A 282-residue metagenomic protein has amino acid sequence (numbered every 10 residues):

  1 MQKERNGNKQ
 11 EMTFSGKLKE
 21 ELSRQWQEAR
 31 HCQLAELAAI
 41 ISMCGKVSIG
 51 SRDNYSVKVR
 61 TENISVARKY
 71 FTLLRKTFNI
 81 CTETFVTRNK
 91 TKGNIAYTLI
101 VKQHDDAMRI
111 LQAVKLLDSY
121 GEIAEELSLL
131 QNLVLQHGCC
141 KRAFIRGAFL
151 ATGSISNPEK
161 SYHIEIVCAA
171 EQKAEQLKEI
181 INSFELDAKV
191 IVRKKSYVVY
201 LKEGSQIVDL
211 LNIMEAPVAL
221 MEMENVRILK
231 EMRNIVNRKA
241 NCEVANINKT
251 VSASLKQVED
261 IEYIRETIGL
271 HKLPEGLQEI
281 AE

Functional and structural regions predicted by a protein language model:
G7-S56, R60-Y70, L74: N-terminal, positively charged regions that mediate nucleic acid binding
W26-L34, V134-K141, H271-E275: Structural motif
L37-S42, I145-L150, Q278-A281: Contiguous, well-ordered alpha-helical segments that form the cores/surfaces of helical PPI scaffolds
I49-S51, N157, V190-I191, K256-E262: Short acidic (Asp/Glu) and glycine-rich catalytic loops that position anionic groups and cofactors
T61, A67-R68, T72-G93, T98-R227: DNA-contacting interfaces and partner/effector-binding or oligomerization modules in DNA-centric proteins
I213-E282: Extended mid-to-C-terminal alpha-helical interaction segments
